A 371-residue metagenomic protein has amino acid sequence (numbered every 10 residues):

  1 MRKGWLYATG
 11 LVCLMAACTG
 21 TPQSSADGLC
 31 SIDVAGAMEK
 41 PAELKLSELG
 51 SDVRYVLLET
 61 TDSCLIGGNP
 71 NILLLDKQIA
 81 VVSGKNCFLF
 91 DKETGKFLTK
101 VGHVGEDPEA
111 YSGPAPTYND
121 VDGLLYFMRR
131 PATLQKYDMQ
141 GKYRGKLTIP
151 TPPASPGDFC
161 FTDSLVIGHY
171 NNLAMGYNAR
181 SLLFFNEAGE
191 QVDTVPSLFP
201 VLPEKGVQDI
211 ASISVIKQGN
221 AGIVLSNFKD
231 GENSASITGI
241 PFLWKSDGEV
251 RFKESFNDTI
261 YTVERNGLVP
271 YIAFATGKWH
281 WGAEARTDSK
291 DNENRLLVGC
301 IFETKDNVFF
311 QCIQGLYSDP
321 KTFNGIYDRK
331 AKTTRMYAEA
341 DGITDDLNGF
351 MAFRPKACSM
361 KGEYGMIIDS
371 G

Functional and structural regions predicted by a protein language model:
M15-A17: C-terminal motif of bacterial Sec signal peptides marking the signal peptidase cleavage site
Q23-Y55: Blade/loop signatures of beta-propeller domains
P41, D52-K85: Beta-strand-rich domains and repeat architectures in extracellular enzymes and scaffolds, especially beta-propellers
T60-C64, K96-R130, L147-P152: Blade-loop segments of beta-propeller domains
G67-N71, Y111-T117, P153-F161, E204-K205 (+2 more regions): Repeated scaffold domains used in trafficking and secretory/extracellular systems, primarily beta-propellers
Q78-S83, G123-R129, S164-G176, K245-Y261 (+3 more regions): Short beta-strand elements that form the blades of beta-propeller/WD-repeat-like and other beta-sheet-rich scaffold
R130-S181, Q191-I210: Asp-box/WD-like beta-propeller blade repeats and closely related beta-sheet repeat scaffolds
Y271-R295, K330-K361: Conserved blade-ending motifs and adjacent loop-strand segments that build the rim/top face of beta-propeller domains
